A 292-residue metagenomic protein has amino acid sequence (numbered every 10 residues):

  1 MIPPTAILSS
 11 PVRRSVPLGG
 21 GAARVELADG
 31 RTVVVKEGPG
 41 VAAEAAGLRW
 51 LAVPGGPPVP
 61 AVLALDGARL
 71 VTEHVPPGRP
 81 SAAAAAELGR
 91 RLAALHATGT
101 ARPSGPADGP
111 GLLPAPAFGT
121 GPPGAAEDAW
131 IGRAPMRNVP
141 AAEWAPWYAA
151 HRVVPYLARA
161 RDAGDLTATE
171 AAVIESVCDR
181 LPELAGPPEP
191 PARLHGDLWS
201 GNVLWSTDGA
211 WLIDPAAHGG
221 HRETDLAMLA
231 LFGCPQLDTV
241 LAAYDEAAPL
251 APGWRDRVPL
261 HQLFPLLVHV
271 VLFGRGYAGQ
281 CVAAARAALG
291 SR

Functional and structural regions predicted by a protein language model:
M1-R13: Juxta-kinase regulatory segment immediately upstream of eukaryotic protein kinase catalytic domains
R13, P60-L63, I213, A227: A short, local hydrophobic-aromatic micro-motif
G20-E143: ATP-binding pocket architecture of kinase catalytic cores
V41, A85-L88, E170-I174, C281: Hydrophobic packing residues in well-ordered alpha-helices of helical domains and bundles
T100-R193, E246: An alpha-helical support segment within catalytic cores of ATP-dependent transferases
P140, W144-P146, A158, P190-R193 (+2 more regions): Active-site Asp-x-Gly
P259-L267: Hydrophobic alpha-helical segments that form the core of small-molecule binding pockets and/or dimer interfaces
H269-R292: ATP/Mg2+ or Mg2+-diphosphate-binding catalytic cores that bind nucleotide phosphates or diphosphates via glycine-rich
